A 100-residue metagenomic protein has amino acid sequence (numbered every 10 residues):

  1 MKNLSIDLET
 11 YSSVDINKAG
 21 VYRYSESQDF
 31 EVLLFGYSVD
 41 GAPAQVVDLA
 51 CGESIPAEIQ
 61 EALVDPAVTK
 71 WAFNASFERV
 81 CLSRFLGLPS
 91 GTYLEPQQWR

Functional and structural regions predicted by a protein language model:
K2-S5, T10-R100: Conserved DEDDh/DEDDy metal-dependent 3′-5′ exonuclease domain
